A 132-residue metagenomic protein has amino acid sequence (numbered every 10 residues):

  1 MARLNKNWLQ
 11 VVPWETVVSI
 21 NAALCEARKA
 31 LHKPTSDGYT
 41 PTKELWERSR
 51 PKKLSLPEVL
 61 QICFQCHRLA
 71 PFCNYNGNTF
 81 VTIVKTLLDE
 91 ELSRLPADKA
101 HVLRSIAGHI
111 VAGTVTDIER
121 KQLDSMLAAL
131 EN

Functional and structural regions predicted by a protein language model:
M1-N132: FIC/Doc superfamily catalytic core
